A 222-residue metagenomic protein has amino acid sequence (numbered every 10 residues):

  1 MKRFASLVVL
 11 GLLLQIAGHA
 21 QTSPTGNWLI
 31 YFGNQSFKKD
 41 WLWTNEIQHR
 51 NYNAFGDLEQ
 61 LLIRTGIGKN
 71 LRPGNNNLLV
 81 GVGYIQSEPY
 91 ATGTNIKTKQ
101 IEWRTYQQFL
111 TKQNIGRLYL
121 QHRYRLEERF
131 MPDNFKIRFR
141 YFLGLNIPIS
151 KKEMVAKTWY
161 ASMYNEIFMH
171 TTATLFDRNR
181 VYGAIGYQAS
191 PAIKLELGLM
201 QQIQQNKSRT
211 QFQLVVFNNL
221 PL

Functional and structural regions predicted by a protein language model:
M1-N27, L222: Bacterial Sec-dependent N-terminal signal peptides
Q21-I85: Start-of-domain marker
S23, K39-D40, R72-N75, N114-Y119 (+3 more regions): Short loop/turn motifs that connect adjacent beta-strands in outer-membrane beta-barrel proteins
T25-N27, E59-L61, I101-T105, F135-Y141 (+2 more regions): Residues that define the transmembrane beta-barrel architecture of outer-membrane proteins
W43-N45, N76-V80, L120-Y124, Y141 (+4 more regions): Transmembrane beta-strands of outer-membrane beta-barrel proteins
I47-N53, V82-E88, Q113-I115, L126-F130 (+4 more regions): Transmembrane beta-strands of outer-membrane beta-barrel pores
G66-Y90, N95, K99-P132, I137-N146: Gram-negative (and chloroplast) outer-membrane scaffold detector with strong preference for beta-barrel transmembrane
F109, L143-L145, T210-L222: Outer-membrane beta-barrel "beta-signal"
